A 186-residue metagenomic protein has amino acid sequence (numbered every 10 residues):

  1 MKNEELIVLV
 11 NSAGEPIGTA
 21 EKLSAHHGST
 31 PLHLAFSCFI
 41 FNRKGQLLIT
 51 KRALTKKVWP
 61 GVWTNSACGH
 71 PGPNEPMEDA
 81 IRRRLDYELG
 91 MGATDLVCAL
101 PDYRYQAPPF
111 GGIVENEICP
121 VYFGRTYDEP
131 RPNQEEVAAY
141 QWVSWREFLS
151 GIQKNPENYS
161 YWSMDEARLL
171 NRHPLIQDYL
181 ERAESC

Functional and structural regions predicted by a protein language model:
K2-S37, F41-K44: Acidic, metal-coordinating catalytic segment for phosphate/diphosphate chemistry, firing primarily on the Nudix
A13, T55, W59, A67 (+3 more regions): Glycine-rich, flexible loop/turn motifs
E15, D79, R83, Y87 (+1 more regions): Replace "anionic and nucleotidyl ligands
S24, D102-C186: Nudix hydrolase/Nudix homology domain
S24-A35, R43-Y87: Conserved Nudix-box catalytic region and its N-terminal flanking loop in Nudix hydrolases and closely related
C38, S66-A67, C98, P120-Y122: A structural signal for short, well-ordered beta-strand segments
G92-P101: A short coil-to-beta-strand element that immediately follows conserved catalytic motifs
